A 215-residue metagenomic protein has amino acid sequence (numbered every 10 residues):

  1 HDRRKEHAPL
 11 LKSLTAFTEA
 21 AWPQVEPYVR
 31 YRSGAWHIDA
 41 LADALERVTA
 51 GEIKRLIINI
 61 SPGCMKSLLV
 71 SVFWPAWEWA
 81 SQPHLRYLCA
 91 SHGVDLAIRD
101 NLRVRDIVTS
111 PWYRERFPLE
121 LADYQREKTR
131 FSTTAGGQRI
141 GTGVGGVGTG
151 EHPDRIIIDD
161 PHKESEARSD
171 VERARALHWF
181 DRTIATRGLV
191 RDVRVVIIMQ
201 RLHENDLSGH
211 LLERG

Functional and structural regions predicted by a protein language model:
H1-G215: Short, flexible loop motifs at catalytic/binding sites
